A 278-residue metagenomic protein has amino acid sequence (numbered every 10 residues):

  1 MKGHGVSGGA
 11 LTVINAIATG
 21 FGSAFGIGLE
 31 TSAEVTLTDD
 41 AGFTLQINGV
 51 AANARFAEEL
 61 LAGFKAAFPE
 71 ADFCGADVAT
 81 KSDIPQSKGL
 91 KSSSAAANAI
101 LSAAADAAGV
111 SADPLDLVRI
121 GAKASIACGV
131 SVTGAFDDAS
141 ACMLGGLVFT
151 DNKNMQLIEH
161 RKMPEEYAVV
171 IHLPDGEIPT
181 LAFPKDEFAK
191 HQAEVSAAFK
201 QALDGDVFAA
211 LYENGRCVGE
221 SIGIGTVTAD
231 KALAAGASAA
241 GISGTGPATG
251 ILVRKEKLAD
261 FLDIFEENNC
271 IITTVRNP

Functional and structural regions predicted by a protein language model:
M1-K88, D263-I264, N277-P278: ATP-binding N-lobe of GHMP and related small-molecule kinases
M1-S7, Y167-P174, I272: Short amphipathic
L37, P174, I251-K255: Short beta-strand-to-loop capping motifs
F68-G75, A104-I120, D260-F265: Phosphate-handling active-site elements
L90-P114, M143-G145: DPxDG-like acidic metal-binding loop motif
L115-E159: Alpha/beta catalytic cores of group-transfer enzymes, especially the acyltransferase/condensing modules of polyketide
M163-I224: Acyltransferase
L203-P278: Glycine-rich, charge-dense phosphate/pyrophosphate-binding loop(s) and the adjacent flexible "lid"/catalytic subdomain
